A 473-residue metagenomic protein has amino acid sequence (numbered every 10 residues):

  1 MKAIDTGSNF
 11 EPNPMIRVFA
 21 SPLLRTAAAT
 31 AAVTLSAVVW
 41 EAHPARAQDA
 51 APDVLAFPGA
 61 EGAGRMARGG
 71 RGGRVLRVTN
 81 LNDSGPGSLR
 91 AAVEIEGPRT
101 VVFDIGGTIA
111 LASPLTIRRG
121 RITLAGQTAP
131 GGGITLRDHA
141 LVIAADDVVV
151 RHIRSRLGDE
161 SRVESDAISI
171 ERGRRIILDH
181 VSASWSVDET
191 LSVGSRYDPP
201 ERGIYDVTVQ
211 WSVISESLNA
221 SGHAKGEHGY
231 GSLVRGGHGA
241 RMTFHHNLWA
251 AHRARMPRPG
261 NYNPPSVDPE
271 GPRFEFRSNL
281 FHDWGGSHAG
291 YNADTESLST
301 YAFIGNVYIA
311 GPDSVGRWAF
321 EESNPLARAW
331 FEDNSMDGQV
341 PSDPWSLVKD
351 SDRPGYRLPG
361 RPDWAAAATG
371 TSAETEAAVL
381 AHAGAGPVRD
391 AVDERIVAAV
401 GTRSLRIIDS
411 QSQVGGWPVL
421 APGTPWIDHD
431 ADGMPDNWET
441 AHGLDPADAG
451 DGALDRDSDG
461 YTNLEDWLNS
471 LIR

Functional and structural regions predicted by a protein language model:
I4, N13-A31, W40: Bacterial N-terminal signal peptides that target proteins for export
P44-D49: Boundary at the C-terminal end of the N-terminal hydrophobic targeting segment
A56-V101, D451: Acidic Gly/Asp/Thr-rich repetitive segments characteristic of extracellular carbohydrate-active and adhesion proteins
R90-G97, T108-A125, G133-R151, L157-R174: Extracellular beta-strand-rich solenoid/capping regions of secreted or surface-exposed proteins that bind or remodel
R121, G126, D146-L157, R172-D188 (+7 more regions): Right-handed parallel beta-helix
R258-N263, E270-S412: Extracellular beta-rich repeat passengers
Q411-R473: Extracellular calcium-associated, cysteine-rich motifs in secreted modular proteins
